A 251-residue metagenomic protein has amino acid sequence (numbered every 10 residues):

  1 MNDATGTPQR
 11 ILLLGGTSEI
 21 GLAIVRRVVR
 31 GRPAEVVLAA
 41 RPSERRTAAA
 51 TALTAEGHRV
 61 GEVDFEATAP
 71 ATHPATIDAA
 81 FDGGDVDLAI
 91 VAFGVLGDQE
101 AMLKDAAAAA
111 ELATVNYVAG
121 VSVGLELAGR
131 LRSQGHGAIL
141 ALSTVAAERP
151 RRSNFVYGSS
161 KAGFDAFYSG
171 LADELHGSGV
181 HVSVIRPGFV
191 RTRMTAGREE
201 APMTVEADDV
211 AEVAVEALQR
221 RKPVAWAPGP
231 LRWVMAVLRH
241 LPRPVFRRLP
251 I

Functional and structural regions predicted by a protein language model:
T17-E19: Conserved glycine-rich cofactor-binding loop
R32-A48: Conserved glycine-rich Rossmann-like NAD(P)H-binding loop of the short-chain dehydrogenase/reductase
L53-A71: Rossmann-fold cofactor-recognition segment
L88, G94-A110, S153: Conserved mid-core segment of classical short-chain dehydrogenase/reductases
G124, S160: Active-site helix of classical SDR
T144: Residue(s) in the substrate-gating loop at a strand-loop-helix junction that position the organic substrate next
V184, E199-A236: C-terminal helical subdomain
